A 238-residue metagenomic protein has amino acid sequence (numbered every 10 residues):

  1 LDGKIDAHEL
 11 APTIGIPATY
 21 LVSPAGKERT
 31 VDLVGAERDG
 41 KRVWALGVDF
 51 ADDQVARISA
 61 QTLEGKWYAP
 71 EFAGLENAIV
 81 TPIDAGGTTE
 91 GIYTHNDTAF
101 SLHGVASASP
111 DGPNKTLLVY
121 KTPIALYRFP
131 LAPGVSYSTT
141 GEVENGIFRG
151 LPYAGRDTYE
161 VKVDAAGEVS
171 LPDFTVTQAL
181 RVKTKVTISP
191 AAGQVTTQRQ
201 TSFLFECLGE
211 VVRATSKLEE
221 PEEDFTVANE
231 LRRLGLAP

Functional and structural regions predicted by a protein language model:
L1-S101: Solvent-exposed N-terminal domain segments of exported/luminal and surface proteins
G65-P82, P133-T139, F174-T184, L208-A214: Short, hydrophobic/aromatic-rich segments at coil-to-beta transitions
G87-T89, T122, G155-T158, V195-Q200 (+1 more regions): Short, surface-exposed coil-to-beta transition loops
E90-N96, L171-Q178, F203-C207: Short, surface-exposed loop and linker segments with low hydrophobicity and enrichment for Pro/Ser/Thr
T98, V105-A108, T215-P221: Short, flexible beta-strand-to-coil junctions
S101-S107, K162-A165, E210, L231-L234: A structural signal for short, hydrophobic beta-strand segments that form beta-sheets in beta-rich/all-beta domains
S107-Q194: Short helix-loop boundary/capping segments
Q194-P238: Long, compositionally biased interface segments
